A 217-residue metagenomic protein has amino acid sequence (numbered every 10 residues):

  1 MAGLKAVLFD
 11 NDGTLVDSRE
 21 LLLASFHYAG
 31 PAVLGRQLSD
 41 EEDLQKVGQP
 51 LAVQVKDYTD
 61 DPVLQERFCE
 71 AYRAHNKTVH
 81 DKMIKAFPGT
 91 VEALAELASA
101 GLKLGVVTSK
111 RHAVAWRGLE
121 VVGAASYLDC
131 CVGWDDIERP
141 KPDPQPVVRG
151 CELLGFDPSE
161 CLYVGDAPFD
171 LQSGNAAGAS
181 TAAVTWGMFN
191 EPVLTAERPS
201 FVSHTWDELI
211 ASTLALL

Functional and structural regions predicted by a protein language model:
M1-V7, E41, A95-A98, H112 (+1 more regions): Asp-based, Mg2+/Mn2+-dependent phosphohydrolase catalytic module
A2-A95, A100: N-terminal helical cap/lid subdomain that shapes the substrate entry/recognition surface in HAD-like hydrolases
T14, T108-K110: Conserved phosphate-coupling serine/threonine residues in phosphotransfer and NTP-handling enzymes
E20, R111-H112: Hydrophobic alpha-helical segments, especially transmembrane helices and their immediate juxtamembrane helical caps
A86, V107, R139: Residue-level marker of regulatory loop/turn positions in helix-turn-helix DNA-binding domains and in histidine
